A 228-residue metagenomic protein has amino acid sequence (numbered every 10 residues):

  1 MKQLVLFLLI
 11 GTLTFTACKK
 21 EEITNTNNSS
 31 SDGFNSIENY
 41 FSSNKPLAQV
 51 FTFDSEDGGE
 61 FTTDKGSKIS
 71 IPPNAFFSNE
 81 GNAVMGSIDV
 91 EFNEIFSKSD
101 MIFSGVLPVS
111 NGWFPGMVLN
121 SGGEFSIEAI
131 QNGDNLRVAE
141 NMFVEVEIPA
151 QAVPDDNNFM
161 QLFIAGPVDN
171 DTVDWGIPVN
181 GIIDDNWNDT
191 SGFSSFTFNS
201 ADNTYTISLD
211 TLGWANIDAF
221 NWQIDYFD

Functional and structural regions predicted by a protein language model:
M1-L4, K19-K20: Positively charged n-region of N-terminal signal peptides that target proteins for export
L4-T12: Sec-dependent N-terminal signal peptides
T14-A17: C-terminal motif of bacterial Sec signal peptides marking the signal peptidase cleavage site
E21-S29, N82-V84, S194-D228: Noncatalytic interaction/regulatory regions of large eukaryotic proteins
E22-I69, P73-N79, A83-G86, F92-N170: Proteolytic processing hotspots in large secreted/extracellular or virion-associated proteins and select intracellular
A150-D155, W175-I177, G181: Extended acidic, low-complexity intrinsically disordered regions
G176-W187, F193-S195: Solvent-exposed serine/threonine-rich low-complexity stretches and specific carbohydrate-binding patches
